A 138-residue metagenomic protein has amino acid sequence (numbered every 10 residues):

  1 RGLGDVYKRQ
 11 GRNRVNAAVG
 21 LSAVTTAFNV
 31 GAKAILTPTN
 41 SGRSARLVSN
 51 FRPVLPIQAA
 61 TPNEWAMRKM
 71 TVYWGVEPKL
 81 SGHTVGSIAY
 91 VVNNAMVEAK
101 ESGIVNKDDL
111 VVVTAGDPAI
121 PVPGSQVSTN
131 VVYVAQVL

Functional and structural regions predicted by a protein language model:
R1, N16-I35, T39-L110, G116-L138: ATP-dependent carboxylate/acyl-activation modules
G2-Y7: Short, small-residue-biased leader/transition segments that mark boundaries at the very start of proteins
G11-V15: Short, flexible loop segments at the rims of nucleotide/cofactor-binding pockets, characterized by
